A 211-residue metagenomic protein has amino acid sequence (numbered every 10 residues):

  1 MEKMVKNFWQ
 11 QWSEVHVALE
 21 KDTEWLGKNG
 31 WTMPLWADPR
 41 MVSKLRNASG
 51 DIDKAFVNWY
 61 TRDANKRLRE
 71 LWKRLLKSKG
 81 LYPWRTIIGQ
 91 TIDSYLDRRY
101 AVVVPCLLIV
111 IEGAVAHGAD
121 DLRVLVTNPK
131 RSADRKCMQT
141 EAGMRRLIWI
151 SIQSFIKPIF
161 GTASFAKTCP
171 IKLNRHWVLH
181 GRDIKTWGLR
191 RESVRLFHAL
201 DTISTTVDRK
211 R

Functional and structural regions predicted by a protein language model:
M1-L75: Internal, Lys/Arg-enriched amphipathic helical interaction segments that engage polyanionic partners
D53, I88, V103-L107, I111 (+2 more regions): Short runs of predominantly hydrophobic/aromatic residues within well-ordered alpha helices that form helix-helix
N65, G80-W84, T168: Generic alpha-helical segment signature
L68-L75, W84-T91, N174-G181: Glycine-rich, often proline-containing surface loops adjacent to acidic residues and nearby aromatics that form
L76-E141: Amphipathic alpha-helical interface elements
L76-K79, R135-L173: Short, mixed-charge amphipathic alpha-helical segments
L108, I152, V178-L179: Long, contiguous hydrophobic alpha-helical segments, chiefly transmembrane helices and signal peptides
K157-R211: Charge-enriched, short contiguous segments at helix-coil
